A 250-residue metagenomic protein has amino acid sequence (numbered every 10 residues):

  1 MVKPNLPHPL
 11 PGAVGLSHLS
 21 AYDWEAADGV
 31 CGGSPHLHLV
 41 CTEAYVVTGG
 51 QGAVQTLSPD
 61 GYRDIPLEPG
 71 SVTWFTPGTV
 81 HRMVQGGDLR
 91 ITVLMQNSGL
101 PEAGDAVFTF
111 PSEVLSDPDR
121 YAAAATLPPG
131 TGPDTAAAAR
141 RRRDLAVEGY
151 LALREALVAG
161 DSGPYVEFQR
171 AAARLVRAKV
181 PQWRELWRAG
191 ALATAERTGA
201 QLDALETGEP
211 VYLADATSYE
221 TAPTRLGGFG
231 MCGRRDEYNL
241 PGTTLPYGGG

Functional and structural regions predicted by a protein language model:
K3-S20: N-terminal regions that are enriched for targeting/export leaders and immediately downstream pro/stem segments
H18-H38: Conserved short histidine dyad/triad with adjacent acidic residue
P35-H38, T42-V47, D64-I65, T73 (+1 more regions): His/acidic/aromatic-lined binding-pocket segments of jelly-roll/cupin-type domains and related regulatory beta-sandwich
L39-V54, L94-Q96: Short, conserved beta-strand element in jelly-roll/cupin
L57-G78: Short acidic-glycine-tyrosine-enriched beta hairpin
D88-D161: Double-stranded beta-helix
P129-L213: An accessory alpha-helical subdomain
L213-G250: Charge-dense, extended regions
